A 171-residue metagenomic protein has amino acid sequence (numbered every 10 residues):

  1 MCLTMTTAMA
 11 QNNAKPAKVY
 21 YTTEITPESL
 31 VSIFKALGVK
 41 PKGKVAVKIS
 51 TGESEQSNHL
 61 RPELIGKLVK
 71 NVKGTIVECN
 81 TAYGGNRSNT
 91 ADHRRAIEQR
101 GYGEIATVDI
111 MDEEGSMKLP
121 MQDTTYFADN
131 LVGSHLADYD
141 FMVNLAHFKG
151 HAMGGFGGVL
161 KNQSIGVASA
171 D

Functional and structural regions predicted by a protein language model:
M1-T4: Bacterial N-terminal signal peptides
M9-D171: N-terminal and secondary-structure boundary signal
